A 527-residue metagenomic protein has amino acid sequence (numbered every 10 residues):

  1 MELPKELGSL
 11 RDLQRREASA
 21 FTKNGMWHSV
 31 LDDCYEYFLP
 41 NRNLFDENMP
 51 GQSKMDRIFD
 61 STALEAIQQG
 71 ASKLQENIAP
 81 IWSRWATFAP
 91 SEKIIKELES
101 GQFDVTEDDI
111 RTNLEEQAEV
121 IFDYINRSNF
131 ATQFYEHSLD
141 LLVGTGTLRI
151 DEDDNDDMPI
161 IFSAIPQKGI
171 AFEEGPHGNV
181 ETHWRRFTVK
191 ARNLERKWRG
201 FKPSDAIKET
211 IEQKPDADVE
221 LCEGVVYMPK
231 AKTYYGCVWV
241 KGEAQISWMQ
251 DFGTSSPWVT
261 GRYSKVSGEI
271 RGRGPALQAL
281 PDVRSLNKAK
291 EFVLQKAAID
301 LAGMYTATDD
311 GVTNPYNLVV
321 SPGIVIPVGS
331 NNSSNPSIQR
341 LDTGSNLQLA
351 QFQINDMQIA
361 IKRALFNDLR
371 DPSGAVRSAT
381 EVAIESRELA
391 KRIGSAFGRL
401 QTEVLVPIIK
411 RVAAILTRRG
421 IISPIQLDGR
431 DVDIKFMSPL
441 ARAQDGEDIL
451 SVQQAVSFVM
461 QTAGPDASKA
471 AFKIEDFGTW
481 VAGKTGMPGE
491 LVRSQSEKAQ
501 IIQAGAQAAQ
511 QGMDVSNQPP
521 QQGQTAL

Functional and structural regions predicted by a protein language model:
M1-F201: Extended, helix-rich architectural segments
M1-V30, C34-D46, Q52, L286 (+1 more regions): C-terminal anchoring/interaction modules
A18, D151-S321: Structured, contiguous alpha/beta core segments that scaffold functional sites
P40-I67, A131-T132, H137-L139, R199-T233 (+1 more regions): An N-terminal domain-start capping segment
Q69, K73-E76, L280-K296, S457 (+1 more regions): Short, hydrophobic/amphipathic alpha-helical patches that form generic packing surfaces within helical domains
D109-V120, N129-F134, K202, A206 (+6 more regions): Exposed alpha-helical structural elements
T112-E115, E119-F130, D140, V189 (+13 more regions): A broad, structural surface signal
